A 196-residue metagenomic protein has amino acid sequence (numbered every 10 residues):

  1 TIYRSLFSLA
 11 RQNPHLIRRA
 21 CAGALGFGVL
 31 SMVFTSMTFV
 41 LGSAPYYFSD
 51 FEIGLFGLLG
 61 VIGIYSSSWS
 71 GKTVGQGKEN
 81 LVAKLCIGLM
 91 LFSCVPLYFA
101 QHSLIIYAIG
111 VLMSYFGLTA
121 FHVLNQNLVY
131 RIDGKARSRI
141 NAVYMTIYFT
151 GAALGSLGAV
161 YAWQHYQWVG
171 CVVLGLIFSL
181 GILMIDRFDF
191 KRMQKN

Functional and structural regions predicted by a protein language model:
T1-A20: Juxtamembrane intracellular "pre-TM" segments in multi-pass secondary transporters
A22-F34, G42, G117-L118: Conserved extracellular-gate-facing transmembrane-helix segments in secondary transporters
A24, L58-I62, L112, A142-T150 (+1 more regions): Transmembrane alpha-helical cores of Major Facilitator Superfamily
A44-I62, R139-V143: Loop-to-transmembrane helix entry
Y65-E79, W163: Helix-to-loop junctions at the C-terminal end of transmembrane segments in multipass secondary transporters
N80-N125: C-terminal transmembrane helical hairpin of 12-TM major facilitator-type secondary transporters
Y130-W168, L174-F178: A late C-terminal transmembrane helix in Major Facilitator Superfamily
V173-N196: Multi-pass alpha-helical transporter architecture, strongest for 12-TM Major Facilitator/SLC carriers used
